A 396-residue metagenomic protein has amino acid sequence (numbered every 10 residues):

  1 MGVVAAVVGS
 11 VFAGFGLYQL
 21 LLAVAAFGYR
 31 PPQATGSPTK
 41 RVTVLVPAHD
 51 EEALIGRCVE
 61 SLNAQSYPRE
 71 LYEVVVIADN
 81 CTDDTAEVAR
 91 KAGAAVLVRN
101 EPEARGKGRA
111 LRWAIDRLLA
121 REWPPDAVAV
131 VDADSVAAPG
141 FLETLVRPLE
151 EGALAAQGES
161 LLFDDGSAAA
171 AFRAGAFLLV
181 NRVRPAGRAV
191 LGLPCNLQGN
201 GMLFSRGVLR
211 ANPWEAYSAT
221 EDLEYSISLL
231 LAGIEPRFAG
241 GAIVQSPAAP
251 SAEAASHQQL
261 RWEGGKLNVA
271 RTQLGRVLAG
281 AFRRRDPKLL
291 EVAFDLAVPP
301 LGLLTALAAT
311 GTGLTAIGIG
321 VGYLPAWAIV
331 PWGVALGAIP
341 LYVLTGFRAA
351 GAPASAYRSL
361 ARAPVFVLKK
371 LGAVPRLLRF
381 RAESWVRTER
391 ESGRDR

Functional and structural regions predicted by a protein language model:
M1-E60: N-proximal low-complexity "stem/linker" segments adjacent to membrane-targeting elements
V24-G28, A34-G36, D295-F380: Membrane-embedded multi-pass helical conduit in multi-pass membrane proteins, especially envelope-biosynthetic
K40-T43, E73, E224: Cell-envelope/extracellular polymer assembly enzymes that use nucleotide-activated donors
G56, D83-K91, V98, G140: Acidic helix N-cap motif at the loop->helix transition within catalytic regions of sugar-transfer enzymes
E60-L71: Short, acidic, metal-binding catalytic loop of nucleotide-sugar glycosyltransferases
A78-A86, E101-E103, V136: A conserved acidic beta->alpha catalytic loop
V98-N100, A104-W123, P139-S218, L260 (+1 more regions): Long helical/loop segments within the catalytic core of UDP-sugar-dependent glycosyltransferases, especially the large
E122-V136: Short beta-strand-to-loop acidic/aromatic patch adjacent to the donor-nucleotide binding site
